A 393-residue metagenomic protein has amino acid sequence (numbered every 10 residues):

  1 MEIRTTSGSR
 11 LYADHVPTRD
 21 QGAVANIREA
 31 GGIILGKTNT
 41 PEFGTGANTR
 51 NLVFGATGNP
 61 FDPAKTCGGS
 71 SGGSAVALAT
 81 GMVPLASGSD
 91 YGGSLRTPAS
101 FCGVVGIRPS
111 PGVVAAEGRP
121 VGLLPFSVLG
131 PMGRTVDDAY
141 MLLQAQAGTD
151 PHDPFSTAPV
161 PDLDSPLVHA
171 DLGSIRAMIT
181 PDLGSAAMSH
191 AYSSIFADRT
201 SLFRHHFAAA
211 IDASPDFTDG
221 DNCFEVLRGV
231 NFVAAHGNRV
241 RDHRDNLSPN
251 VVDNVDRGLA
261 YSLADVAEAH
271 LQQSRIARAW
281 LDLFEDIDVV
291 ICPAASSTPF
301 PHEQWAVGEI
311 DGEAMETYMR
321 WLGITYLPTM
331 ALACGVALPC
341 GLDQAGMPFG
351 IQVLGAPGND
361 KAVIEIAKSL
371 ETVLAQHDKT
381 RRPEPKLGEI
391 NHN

Functional and structural regions predicted by a protein language model:
M1-Y91, R278, D282-L283: Gly/Ser-rich catalytic/binding loops embedded in alpha/beta enzyme cores
T5-D14, S189-H190, F300-G308: Glycine/threonine-rich flexible loop motifs
L11-H15, S127-R134, V255-Y261, V353-L354: Short, well-ordered beta-strand elements within core beta-sheets of diverse protein domains
Q21, N26, H190-A213, G237-D242 (+1 more regions): Acyltransferase
I27, G55, A139, F203 (+3 more regions): Conserved hydrophobic/aromatic pocket- or pore-lining residues that grip, position, or stack substrates in active sites
E29, V83, N238, N250 (+1 more regions): Glycine-rich, small-residue loops and helix-cap segments that act as flexible hinges at active-site edges
R108-S194, T372-N393: A short helix-breaking turn/cap at a secondary-structure junction
P154-V160, I175-R176, T180-L183, A213-E225 (+1 more regions): Flexible, acidic loop-helix segments that line cofactor/substrate-binding pockets
